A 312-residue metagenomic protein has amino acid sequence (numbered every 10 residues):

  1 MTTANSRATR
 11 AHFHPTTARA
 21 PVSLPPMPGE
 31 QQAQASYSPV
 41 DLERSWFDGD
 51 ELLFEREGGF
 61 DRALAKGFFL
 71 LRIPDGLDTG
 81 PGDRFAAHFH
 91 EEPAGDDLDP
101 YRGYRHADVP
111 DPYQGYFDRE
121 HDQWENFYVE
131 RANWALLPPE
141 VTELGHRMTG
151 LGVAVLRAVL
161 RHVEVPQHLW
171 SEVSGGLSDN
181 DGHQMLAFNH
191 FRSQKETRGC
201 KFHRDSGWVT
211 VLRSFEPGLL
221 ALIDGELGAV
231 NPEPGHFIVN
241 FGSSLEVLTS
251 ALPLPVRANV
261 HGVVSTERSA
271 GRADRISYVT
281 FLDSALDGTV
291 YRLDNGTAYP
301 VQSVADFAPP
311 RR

Functional and structural regions predicted by a protein language model:
M1-L70: Fe(II)/2-oxoglutarate
T2, F215-R312: Catalytic core of Fe(II)/2-oxoglutarate
P15-A18, S23, Q31-S36, R84-H88 (+3 more regions): Generic low-complexity, intrinsically disordered segments
P28, W46, D75-L77, R131 (+7 more regions): Short, flexible loop/turn elements at secondary-structure junctions
D48-L52, P74-D78, G176-S178: Conserved, non-catalytic sequence blocks in retroelement Pol enzymes and Pol-derived host proteins
F54-E57, V109-Y113, G262-V264: Short alpha-helical segments and helix-capping/turn motifs at coil-helix boundaries
L70-H88: N-terminal "assembly arms/tails" that initiate or stabilize quaternary assembly in self-assembling proteins
D83-V230: Non-heme Fe(II) oxygenase catalytic core, chiefly the N-lobe of the double-stranded beta-helix
